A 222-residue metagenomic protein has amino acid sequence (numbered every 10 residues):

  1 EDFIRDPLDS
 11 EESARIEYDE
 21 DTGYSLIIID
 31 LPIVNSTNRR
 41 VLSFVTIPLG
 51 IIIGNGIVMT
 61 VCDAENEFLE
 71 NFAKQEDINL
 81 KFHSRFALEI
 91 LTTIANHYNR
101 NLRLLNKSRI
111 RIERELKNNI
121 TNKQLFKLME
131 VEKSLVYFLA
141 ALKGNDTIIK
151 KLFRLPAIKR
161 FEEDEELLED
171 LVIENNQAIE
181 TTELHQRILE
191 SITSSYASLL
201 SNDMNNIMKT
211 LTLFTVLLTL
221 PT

Functional and structural regions predicted by a protein language model:
E1-I78, S108, G144, I148-R160: Helix-boundary and N-terminal cytosolic regulatory elements
E11-A14, I57-D63, F82-S84, E89-A95 (+1 more regions): Short C-terminal domain-edge/linker segments immediately following a structured domain
R15-I16, F44, P48, T93 (+3 more regions): Generic detector of short alpha-helix boundary/capping microenvironments and adjacent low-complexity segments
G56, K107, R111-E115, I120-T222: Membrane-associated alpha-helical segments
N66-R85, I110-N119, L125: A short, charged helix-loop
D77, R100-R103, L139: A short, ordered amphipathic alpha-helix with a cationic face
D77-I94, Y98, R160-L167, L171: Long, non-coiled-coil amphipathic alpha-helical linker/lever segments that couple catalytic cores to other domains
R85-R109, T121, L128: Well-ordered alpha/beta subsegment
